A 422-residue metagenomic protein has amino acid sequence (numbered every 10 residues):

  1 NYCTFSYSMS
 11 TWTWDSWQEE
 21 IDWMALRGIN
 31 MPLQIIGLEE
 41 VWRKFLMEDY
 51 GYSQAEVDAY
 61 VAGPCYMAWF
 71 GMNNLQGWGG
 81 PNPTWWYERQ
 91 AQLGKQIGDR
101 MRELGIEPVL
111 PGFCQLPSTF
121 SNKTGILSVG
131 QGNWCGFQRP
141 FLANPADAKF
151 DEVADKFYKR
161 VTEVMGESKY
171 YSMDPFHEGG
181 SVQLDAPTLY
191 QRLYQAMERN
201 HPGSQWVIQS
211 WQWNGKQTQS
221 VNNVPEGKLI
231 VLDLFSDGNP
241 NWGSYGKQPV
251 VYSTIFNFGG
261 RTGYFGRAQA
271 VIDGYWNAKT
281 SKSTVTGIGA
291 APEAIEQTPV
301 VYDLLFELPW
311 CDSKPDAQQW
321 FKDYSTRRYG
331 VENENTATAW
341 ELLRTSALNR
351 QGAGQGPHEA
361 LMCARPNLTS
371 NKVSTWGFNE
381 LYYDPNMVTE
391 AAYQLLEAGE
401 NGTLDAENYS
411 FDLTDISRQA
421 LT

Functional and structural regions predicted by a protein language model:
C3-S8, A25, N30-T389: Catalytic-core regions of glycoside hydrolase
W14-S16: Extended acidic/polar, glycine-enriched regions that form or flank non-catalytic beta-rich accessory modules
N371-T422: Histidine-centered catalytic/metal-binding microenvironments
